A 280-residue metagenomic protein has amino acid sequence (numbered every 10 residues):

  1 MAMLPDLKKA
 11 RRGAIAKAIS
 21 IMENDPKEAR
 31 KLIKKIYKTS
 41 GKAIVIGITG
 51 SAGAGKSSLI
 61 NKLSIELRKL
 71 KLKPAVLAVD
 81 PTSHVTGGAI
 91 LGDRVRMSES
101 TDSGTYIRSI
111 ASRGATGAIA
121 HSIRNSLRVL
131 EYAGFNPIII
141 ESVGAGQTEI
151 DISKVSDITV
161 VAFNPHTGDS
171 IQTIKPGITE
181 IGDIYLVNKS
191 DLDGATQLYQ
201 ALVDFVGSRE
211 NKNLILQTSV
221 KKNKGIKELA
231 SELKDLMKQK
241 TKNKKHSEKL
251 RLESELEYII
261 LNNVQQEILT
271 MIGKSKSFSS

Functional and structural regions predicted by a protein language model:
A2-A43, A54, L63-T148, V155-V161 (+1 more regions): Nucleotide-state-sensitive switch-loop elements of NTP-binding domains
K8, M22, P26, G53 (+4 more regions): Conserved phosphate/pyrophosphate-binding and hydrolysis machinery centered on Walker-type P-loop NTPases, extending
I15, Q217, E228-S280: Long, well-ordered amphipathic alpha-helical subdomains in the mid-to-C-terminal portions of large enzyme subunits
I46-I48: Hydrophobic anchor at the beta1->P-loop junction of P-loop NTPases
G55, L59, G225: Conserved glycine(s) of the Walker
T173: Divalent-cation-assisted or electrostatically stabilized phosphate/pyrophosphate-binding catalytic cores
I181-K240: Canonical P-loop GTPase G-domain recognition
